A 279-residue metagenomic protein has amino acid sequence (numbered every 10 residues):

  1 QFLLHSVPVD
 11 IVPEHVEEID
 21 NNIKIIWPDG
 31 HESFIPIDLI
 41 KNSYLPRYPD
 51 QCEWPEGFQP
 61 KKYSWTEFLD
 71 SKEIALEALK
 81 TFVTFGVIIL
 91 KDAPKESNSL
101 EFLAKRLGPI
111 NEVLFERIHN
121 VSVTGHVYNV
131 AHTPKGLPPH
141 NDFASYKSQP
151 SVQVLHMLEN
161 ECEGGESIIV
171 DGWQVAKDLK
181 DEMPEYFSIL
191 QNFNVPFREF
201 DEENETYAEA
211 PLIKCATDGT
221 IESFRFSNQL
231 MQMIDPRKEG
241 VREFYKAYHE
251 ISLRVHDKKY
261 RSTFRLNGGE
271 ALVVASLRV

Functional and structural regions predicted by a protein language model:
Q1-D70: Motif-centric detector for short Cys/His coordination patterns
D50-V87, D92-G268, L272-V273, L277-V279: Active-site environment of non-heme Fe oxygenases that use a 2-His-1-carboxylate facial triad
